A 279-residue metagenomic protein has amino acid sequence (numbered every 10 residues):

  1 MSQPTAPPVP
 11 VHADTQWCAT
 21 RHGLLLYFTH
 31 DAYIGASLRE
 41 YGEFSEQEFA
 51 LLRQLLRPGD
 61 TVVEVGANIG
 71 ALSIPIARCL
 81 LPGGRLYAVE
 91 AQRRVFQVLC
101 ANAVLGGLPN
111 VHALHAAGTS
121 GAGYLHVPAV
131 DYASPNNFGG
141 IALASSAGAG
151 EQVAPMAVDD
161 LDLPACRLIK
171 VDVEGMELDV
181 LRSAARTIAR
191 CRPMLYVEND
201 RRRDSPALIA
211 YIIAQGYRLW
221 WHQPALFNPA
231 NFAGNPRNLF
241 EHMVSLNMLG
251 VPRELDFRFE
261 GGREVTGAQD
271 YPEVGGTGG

Functional and structural regions predicted by a protein language model:
M1-G279: Phosphate/nucleotide-binding beta-alpha loop and adjacent structural elements of enzyme active sites
